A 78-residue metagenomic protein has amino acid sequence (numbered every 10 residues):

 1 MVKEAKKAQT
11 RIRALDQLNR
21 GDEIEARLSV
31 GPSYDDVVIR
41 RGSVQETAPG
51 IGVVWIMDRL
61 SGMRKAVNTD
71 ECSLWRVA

Functional and structural regions predicted by a protein language model:
M1-R20: Mixed-charge, Lys/Arg-rich low-complexity intrinsically disordered regions
M1-V2, R76-A78: Short intrinsically disordered terminal tails
P32-W75: Basic/aromatic-rich interaction segments and small domains that mediate binding to polyanionic partners
